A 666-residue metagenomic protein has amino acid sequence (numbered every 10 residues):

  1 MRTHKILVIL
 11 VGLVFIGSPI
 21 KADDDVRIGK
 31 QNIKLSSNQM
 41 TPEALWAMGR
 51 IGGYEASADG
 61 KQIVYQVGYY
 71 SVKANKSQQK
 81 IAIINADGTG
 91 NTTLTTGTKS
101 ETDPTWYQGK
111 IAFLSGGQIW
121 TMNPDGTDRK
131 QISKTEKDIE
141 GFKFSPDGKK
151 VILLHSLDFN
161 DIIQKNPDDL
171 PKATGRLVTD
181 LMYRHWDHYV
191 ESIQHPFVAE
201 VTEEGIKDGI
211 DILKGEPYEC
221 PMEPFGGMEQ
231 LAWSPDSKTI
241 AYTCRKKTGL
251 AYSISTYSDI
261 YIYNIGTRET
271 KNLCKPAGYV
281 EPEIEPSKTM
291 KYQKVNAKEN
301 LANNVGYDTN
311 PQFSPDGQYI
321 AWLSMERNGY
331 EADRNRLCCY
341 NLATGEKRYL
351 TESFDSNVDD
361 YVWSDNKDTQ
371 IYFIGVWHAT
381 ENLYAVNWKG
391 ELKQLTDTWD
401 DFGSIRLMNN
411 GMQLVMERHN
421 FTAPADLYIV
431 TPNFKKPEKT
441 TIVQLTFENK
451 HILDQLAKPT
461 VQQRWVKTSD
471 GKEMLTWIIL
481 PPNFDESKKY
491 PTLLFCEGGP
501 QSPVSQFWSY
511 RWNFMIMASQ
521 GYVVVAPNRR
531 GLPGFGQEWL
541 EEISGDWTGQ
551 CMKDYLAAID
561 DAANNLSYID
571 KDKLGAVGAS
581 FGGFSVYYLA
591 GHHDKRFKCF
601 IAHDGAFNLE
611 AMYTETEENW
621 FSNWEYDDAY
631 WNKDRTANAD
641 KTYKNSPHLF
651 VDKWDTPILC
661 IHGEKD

Functional and structural regions predicted by a protein language model:
D24-N32, Q78-Q79, L153-G215, T243-K246 (+5 more regions): Predominantly five- to eight-bladed beta-propeller fold
E43-Q79: Beta-strand-rich domains and repeat architectures in extracellular enzymes and scaffolds, especially beta-propellers
M48-I63, T96-L114, R129, E136-V151 (+13 more regions): Conserved beta-propeller blade repeats
Y69-K73, D158-D161, K247-L250, E326-Y330 (+3 more regions): Short glycine/acidic-enriched loop and turn motifs that connect beta-strands
N85-T89, N123-T127, V201-G205, N264-R268 (+3 more regions): Short loop/turn segments that connect beta-strands within beta-propeller blades
T248, K439-T441, T446-D572, A579-S580 (+2 more regions): Cap/lid segment of the alpha/beta-hydrolase catalytic domain
N513, A518-S519, A526-D666: Active-site-proximal cap/loop segments of hydrolase catalytic domains
